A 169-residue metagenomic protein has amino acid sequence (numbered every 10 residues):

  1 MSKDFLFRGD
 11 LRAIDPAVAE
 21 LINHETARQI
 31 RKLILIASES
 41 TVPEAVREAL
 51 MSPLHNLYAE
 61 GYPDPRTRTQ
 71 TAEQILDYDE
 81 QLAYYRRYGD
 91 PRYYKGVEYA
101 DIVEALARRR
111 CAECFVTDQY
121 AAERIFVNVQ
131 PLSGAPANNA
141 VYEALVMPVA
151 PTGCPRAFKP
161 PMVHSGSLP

Functional and structural regions predicted by a protein language model:
S2-R87: N-terminal "arm"/small-domain region of PLP-dependent enzymes with the aminotransferase-like
K3, F7, I14, L54-H55 (+6 more regions): Ligand-binding pocket scaffold of soluble enzyme catalytic domains
I22, L35-I36, C111, V129 (+2 more regions): Generic structural hydrophobic/aromatic packing signal, biased to beta-strands
Q29, A122-E123, L145, G153: Short, well-ordered loop/turn elements at secondary-structure boundaries
A49, A59-P136, E143-A144: Conserved N-terminal alpha-helix of the aminotransferase class I/II PLP-enzyme fold
H55, V116, V146, A150: Hydrophobic/aromatic-lined pockets within catalytic cores
A135-V141, S165-P169: Short glycine/serine/threonine-rich phosphate/pyrophosphate-binding segments that cradle anionic phosphate groups
M147-P169: Conserved PLP-anchoring active-site segment centered on the Schiff-base-forming lysine
